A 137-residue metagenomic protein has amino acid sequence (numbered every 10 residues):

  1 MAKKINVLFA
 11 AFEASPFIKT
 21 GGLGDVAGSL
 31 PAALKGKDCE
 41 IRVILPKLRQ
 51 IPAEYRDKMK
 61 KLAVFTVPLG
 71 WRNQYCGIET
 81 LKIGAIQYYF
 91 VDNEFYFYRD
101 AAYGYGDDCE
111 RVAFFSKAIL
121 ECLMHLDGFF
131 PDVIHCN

Functional and structural regions predicted by a protein language model:
M1-N137: Catalytic cores of nucleotide-sugar-dependent glycosyltransferases that transfer UDP/GDP/TDP-activated
